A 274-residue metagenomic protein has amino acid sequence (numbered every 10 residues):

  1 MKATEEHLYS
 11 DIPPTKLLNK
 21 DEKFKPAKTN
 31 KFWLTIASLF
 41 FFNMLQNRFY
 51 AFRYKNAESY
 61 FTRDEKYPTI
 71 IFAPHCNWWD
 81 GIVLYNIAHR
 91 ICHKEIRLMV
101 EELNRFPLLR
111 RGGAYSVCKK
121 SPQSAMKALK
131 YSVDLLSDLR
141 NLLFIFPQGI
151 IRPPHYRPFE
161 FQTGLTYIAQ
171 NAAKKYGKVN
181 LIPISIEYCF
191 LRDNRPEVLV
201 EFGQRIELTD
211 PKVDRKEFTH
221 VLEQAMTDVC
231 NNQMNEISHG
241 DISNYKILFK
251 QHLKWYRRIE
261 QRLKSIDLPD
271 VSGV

Functional and structural regions predicted by a protein language model:
K2-D21, L129-V274: Non-catalytic C-terminal accessory region of glycerolipid acyltransferases and related lyso-lipid remodeling enzymes
K25-A51, N104-G113, K250-S272: Alpha-helical membrane-targeting segments
T35, F40-H75: Helix-to-loop junction immediately C-terminal to a conserved catalytic motif
F40, V83-I87, G113-A114, L129-S132 (+1 more regions): "Short basic amphipathic alpha-helical interaction patches in structured regions
Y50, P122-M126, Q162: A conditional alpha-helix N-cap/helix-loop micro-motif detector
Y54, M126-L129: Structural motif corresponding to alpha-helix initiation and N-cap regions
S59-F61, L103-R105, S121, Y188-F190 (+1 more regions): Residue-level detector of flexible, active-site-proximal loop/helix-junction positions within diverse enzyme catalytic
R63-Q123: Catalytic core of membrane glycerolipid acyltransferases/transacylases, capturing the structured, soluble-facing
